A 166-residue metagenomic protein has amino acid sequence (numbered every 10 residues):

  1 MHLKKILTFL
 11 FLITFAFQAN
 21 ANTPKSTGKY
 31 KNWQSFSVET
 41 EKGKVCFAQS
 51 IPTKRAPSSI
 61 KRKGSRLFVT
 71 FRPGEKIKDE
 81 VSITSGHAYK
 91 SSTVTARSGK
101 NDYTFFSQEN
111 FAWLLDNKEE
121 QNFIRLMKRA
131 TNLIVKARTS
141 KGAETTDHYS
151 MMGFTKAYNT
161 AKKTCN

Functional and structural regions predicted by a protein language model:
M1-H2, N22: Short, low-complexity interaction segments enriched in Ser/Thr/Pro/Gly
H2-L12: Sec-dependent signal peptide recognition, specifically the positively charged N-region followed immediately by
F11-N20: Hydrophobic h-region of N-terminal signal peptides that target proteins for export in Gram-negative bacteria
A21-N166: A generic "folded-domain core" signal
